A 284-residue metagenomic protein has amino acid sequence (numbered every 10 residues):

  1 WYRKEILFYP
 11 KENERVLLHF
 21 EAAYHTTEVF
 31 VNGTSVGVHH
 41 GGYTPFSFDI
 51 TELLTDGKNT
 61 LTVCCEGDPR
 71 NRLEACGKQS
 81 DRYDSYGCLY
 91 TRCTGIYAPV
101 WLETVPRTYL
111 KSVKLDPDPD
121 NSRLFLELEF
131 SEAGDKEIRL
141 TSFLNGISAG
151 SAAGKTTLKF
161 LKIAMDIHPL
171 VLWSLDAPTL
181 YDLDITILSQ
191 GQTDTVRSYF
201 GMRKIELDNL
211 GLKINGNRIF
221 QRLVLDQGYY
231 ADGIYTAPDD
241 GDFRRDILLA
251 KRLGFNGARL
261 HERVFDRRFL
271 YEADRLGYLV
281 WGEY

Functional and structural regions predicted by a protein language model:
W1-Y109, A133, V264-R267, L276-W281: Accessory beta-strand-rich segments of carbohydrate-active enzymes
V29-V31, S122-G154, L161-I163: Beta-strand-rich binding/interaction modules
V36-G37, A149, I219: Short hydrophobic beta-strand segments in globular cytosolic domains
T44-S47, R70-C76, S80-D81, Y90 (+1 more regions): Active-site mouth of glycoside hydrolases
F48-E52, I163-P178: Signal that preferentially marks extracellular ectodomain short beta-strand elements of beta-sandwich modules
E66-L73, L188-T195, G216: Short acidic/polar inter-strand loop motif in beta-rich domains
E103, Y199-R203: Short beta-strand edge segments in extracellular beta-sheet folds
T104-G134: Surface beta-strand/loop "capping" patches
